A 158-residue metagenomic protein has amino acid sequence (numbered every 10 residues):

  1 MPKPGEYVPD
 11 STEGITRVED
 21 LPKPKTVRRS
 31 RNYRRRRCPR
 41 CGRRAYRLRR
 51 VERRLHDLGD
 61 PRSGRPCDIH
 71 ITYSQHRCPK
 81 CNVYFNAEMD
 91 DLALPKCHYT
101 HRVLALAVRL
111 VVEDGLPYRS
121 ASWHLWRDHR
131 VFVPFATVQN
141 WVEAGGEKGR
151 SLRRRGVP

Functional and structural regions predicted by a protein language model:
M1-D90: Short, conserved DNA-binding cores of transcription-related domains
P61-P158: Short, positively charged, Gly/Tyr-enriched micro-motifs that form contact patches at catalytic or ligand/partner
